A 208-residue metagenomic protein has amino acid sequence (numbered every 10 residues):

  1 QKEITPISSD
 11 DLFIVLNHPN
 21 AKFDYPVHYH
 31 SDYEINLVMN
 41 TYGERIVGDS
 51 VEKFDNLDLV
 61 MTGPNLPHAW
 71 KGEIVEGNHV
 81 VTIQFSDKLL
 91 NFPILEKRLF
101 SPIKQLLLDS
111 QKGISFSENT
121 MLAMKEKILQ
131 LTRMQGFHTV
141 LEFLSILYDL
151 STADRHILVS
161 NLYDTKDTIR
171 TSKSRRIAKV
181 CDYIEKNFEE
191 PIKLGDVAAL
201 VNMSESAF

Functional and structural regions predicted by a protein language model:
Q1-D10, P64-Q130, L147, T152-I157: A hydrophobic/aromatic-rich effector-binding and dimerization subdomain of bacterial HTH-type transcriptional regulators
Q1-L59, N65-L66: Generic protein-terminus/edge-of-domain signal
L57, A207-F208: Short hydrophobic/aromatic patch on the recognition helix
F100, M121, V140, R170 (+2 more regions): Short, structured helix-loop boundary elements
K125, F137-S145: Non-catalytic, well-ordered alpha-helical scaffold segments
Q130-H138, T152-R155, S172, K179-K193: Basic, amphipathic alpha-helical hairpins
L144-R170: Linker/hinge segments immediately adjacent to helix-turn-helix/homeobox DNA-binding domains
L162-I169, K179-A207: Basic/polar phosphate-binding segments, predominantly the helix-turn-helix DNA-binding elements of transcriptional
